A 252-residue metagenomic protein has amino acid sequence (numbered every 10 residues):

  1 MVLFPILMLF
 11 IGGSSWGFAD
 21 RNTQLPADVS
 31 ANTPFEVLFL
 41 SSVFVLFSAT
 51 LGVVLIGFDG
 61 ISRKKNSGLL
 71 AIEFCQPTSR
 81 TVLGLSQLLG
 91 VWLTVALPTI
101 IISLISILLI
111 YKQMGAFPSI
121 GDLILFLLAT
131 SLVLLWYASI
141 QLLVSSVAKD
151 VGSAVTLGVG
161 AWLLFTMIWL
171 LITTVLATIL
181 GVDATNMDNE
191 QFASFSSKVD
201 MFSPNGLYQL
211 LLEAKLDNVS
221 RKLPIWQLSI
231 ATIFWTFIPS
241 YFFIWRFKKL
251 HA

Functional and structural regions predicted by a protein language model:
V2-P5, V155-L164: Central hydrophobic cores of alpha-helical transmembrane segments in multi-pass integral membrane proteins
V2-S67, V95, T99, L216-W226 (+2 more regions): Transmembrane helix-boundary elements of multi-pass transport/secretion proteins, especially ABC-type permease modules
I6-W16, D28-G52, S86-K149: Secretory targeting signals
S14-N32, L163, M167-F237, Y241-R246: Terminal transmembrane helical anchor/hairpin motif
P34-F44, N66-R80, I100-L109, I172-D188: Hydrophobic alpha-helical transmembrane segments
T50-G57, I105, S139-I140, P204 (+1 more regions): Hydrophobic/aromatic residues in alpha-helical transmembrane segments
G60-W92, A96: Helix-loop-helix units of permease transmembrane domains in multi-pass membrane transporters, especially ABC
R63, Q76, I107-Y111, S146 (+1 more regions): Transmembrane helix-loop junction
